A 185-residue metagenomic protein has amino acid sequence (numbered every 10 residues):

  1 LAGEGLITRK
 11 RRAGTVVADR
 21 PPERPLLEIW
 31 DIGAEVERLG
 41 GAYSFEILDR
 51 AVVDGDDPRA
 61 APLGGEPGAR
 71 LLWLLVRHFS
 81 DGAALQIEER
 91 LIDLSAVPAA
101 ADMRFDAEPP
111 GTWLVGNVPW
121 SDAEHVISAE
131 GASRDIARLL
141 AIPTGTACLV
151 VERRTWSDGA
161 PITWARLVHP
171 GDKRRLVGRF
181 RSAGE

Functional and structural regions predicted by a protein language model:
L1-A18: N-terminal helix-turn-helix
G5, G40, N117-V118: Glycine-centered loop/turn motif at secondary-structure junctions
K10-R11, P21, A51, G131: A generic structural motif
V16-I29: Short, cationic-aromatic polyanion-contact patches
W30, S44-E185: C-terminal all-alpha effector/ligand-binding and dimerization domain of prokaryotic HTH-type transcriptional repressors
G33-L39, L114: Short, solvent-exposed helix-to-loop capping segments enriched in aromatics
